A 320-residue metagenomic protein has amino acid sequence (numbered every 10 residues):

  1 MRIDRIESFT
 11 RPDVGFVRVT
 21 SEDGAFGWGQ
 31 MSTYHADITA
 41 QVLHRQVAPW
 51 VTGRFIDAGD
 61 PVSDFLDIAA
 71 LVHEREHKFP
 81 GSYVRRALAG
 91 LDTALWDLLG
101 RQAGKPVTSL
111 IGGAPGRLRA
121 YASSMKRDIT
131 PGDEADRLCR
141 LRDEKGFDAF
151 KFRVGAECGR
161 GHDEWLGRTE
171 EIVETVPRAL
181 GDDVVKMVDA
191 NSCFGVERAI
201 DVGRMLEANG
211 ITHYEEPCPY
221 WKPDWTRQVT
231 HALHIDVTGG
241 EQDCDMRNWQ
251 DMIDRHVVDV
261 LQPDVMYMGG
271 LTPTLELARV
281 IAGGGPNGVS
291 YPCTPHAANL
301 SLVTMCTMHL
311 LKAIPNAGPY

Functional and structural regions predicted by a protein language model:
M1-W28, S32: Structured beta-strand/loop patches that form or line metal/cofactor-binding pockets in enzymes
I3, G24, V47, L91 (+7 more regions): Conserved, mostly hydrophobic/aromatic
S8, L88, W165, V188-G195 (+4 more regions): Glycine- and other small-residue-rich loops at beta-strand/loop junctions that grip anionic moieties
T20-Q102: Metal- or metallocofactor-binding catalytic centers and their adjacent structured scaffolds across diverse enzyme
P49, D67, R204, G210 (+1 more regions): Shared catalytic-loop signature of beta/alpha-barrel
D92-D128: Glycine-rich, aromatic-flanked loop segments that form ligand/cofactor-binding clefts across common enzyme folds
R117-L233: Metal-dependent enolase-superfamily TIM-barrel catalytic cores that perform enediolate-based chemistry
